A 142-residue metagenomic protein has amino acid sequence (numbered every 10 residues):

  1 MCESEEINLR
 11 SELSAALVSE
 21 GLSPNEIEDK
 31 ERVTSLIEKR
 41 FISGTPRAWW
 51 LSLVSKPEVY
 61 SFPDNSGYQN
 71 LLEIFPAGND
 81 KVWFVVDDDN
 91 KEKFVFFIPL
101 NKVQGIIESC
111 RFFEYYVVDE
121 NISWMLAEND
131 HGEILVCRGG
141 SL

Functional and structural regions predicted by a protein language model:
M1-I134, G139-L142: Structured alpha/beta or helical-core interaction and ligand-binding surfaces enriched in interleaved
